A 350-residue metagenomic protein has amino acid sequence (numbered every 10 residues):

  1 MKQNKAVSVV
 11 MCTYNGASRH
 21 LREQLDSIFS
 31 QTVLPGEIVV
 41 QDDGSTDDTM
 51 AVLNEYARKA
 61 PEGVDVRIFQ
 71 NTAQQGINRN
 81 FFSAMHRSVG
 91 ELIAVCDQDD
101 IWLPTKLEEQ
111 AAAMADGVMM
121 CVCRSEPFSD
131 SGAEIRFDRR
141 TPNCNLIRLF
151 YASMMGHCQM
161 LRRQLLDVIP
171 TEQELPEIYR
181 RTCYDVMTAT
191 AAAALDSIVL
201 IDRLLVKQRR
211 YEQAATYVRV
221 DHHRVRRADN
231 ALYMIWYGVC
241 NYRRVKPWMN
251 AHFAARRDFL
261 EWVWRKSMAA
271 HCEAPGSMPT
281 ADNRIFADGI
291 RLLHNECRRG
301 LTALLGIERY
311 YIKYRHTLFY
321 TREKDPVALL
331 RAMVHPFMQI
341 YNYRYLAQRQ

Functional and structural regions predicted by a protein language model:
M1-A228, M333-R349: Nucleotide-sugar donor-binding/catalytic module of glycosyltransferases that assemble extracellular/cell-envelope
R163, L175-T182, V186-M187, A194 (+2 more regions): C-terminal subregions of glycosyltransferases and related glycan-biosynthesis enzymes
